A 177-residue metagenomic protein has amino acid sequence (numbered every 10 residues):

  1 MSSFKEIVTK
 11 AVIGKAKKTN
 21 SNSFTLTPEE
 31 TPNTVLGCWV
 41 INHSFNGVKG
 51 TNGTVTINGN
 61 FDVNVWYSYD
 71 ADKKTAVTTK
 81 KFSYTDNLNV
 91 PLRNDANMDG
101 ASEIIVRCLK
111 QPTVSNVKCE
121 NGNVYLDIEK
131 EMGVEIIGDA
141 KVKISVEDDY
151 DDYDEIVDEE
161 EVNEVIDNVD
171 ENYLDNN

Functional and structural regions predicted by a protein language model:
M1-N177: Viral structural modules
